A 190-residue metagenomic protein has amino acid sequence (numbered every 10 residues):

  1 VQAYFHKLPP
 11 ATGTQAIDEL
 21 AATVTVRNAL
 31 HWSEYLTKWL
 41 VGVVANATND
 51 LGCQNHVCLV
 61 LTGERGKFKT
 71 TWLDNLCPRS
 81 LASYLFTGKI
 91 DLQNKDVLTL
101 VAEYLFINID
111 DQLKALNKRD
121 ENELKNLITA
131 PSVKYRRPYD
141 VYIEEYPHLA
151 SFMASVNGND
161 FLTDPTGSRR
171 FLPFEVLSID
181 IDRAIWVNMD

Functional and structural regions predicted by a protein language model:
V1-A102: P-loop NTPase catalytic core of nucleic-acid-dependent motor ATPases
V97-A102, R137-S155: AAA+/SF3 P-loop NTPase mechanochemical coupling elements
L98-F106, I185-D190: Short, surface-exposed amphipathic charged segments that create phosphate/polyanion-binding patches used for binding
L105-I128, F161-G167: Conserved AAA+/SF3 P-loop NTPase catalytic/coupling segment centered on the Walker-B
I107-D110, Y135-R137, L149-N157, P173-F174: Structural recognition of the conserved hydrophobic beta-strand(s) that form the central parallel beta-sheet of P-loop
L113-K114, N157-F161, L177-I181: Conserved nucleotide-binding/hydrolysis micro-motifs of P-loop NTPases
E121-E144: Conserved catalytic/switch belt of AAA+ P-loop NTPases
Y146-A150, D164-D190: Phosphate-sensing "switch" segment of ASCE/P-loop ATPases
